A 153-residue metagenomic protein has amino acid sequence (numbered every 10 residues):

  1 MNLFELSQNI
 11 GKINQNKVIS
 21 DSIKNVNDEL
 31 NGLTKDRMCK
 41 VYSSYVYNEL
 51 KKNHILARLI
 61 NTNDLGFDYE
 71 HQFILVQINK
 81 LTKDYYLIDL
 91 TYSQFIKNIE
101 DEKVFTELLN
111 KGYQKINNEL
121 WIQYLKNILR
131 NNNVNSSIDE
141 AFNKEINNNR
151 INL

Functional and structural regions predicted by a protein language model:
M1-L153: A structural boundary/capping signal
